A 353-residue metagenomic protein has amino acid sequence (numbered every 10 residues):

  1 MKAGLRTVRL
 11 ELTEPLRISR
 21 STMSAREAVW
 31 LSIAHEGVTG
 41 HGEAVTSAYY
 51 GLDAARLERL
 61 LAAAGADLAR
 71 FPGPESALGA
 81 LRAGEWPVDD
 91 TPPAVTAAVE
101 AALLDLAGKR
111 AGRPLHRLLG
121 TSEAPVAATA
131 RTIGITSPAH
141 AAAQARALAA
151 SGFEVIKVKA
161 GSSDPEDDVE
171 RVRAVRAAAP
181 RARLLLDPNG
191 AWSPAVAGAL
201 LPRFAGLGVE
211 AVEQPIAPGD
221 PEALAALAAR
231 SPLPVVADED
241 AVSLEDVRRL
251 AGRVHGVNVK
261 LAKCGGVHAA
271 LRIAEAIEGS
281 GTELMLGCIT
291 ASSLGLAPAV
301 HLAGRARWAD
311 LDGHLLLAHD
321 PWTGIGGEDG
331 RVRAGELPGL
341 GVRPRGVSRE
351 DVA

Functional and structural regions predicted by a protein language model:
M1-L12, M23, E36, I289-A353: Flexible C-terminal active-site loop/helix
L5, I33-H35, T39-R110: Metal- or metallocofactor-binding catalytic centers and their adjacent structured scaffolds across diverse enzyme
P15-R20: Short, P/G- and charge-enriched loop/turn segments at secondary-structure junctions
L31, G37, V99, G112 (+8 more regions): Conserved, mostly hydrophobic/aromatic
G40-G42, A127-I133, E154-V158, L184-P188 (+5 more regions): Hydrophobic faces of well-ordered beta-strands that scaffold small-molecule active sites in alpha/beta enzyme cores
E58, A62-G65, T96, E100 (+5 more regions): Predominant activation on well-ordered alpha-helical scaffold segments within soluble catalytic domains
R117-S231: Metal-dependent enolase-superfamily TIM-barrel catalytic cores that perform enediolate-based chemistry
G208, G219-A226, R230-P234, A241-R331: Shared catalytic-loop signature of beta/alpha-barrel
